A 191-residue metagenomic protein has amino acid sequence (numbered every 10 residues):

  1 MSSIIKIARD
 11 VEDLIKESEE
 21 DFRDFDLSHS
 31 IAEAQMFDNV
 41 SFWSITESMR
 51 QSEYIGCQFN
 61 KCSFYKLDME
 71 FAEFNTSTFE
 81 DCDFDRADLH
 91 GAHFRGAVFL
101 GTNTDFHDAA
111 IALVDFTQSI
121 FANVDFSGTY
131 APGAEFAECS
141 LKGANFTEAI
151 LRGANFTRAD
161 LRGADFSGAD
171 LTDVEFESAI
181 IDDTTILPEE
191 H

Functional and structural regions predicted by a protein language model:
M1-H191: Tandem repeat scaffolds
